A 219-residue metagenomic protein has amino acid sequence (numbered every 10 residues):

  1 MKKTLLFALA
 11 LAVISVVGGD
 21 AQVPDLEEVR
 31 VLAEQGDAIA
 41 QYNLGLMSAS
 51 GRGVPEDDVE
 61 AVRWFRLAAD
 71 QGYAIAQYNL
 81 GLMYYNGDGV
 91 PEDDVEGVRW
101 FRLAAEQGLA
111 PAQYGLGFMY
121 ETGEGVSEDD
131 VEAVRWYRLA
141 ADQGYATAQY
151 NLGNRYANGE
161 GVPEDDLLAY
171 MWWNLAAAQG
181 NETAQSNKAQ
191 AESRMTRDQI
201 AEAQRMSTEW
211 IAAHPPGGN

Functional and structural regions predicted by a protein language model:
A8-S15: Bacterial N-terminal signal peptides
A21-R52, L67: N-terminal segments that cap or nucleate solenoid repeat domains
L26, Y42, R63, Y78 (+7 more regions): TPR/TPR-like alpha-solenoid signature
E34-D37, S50-R52, D57, D70-A74 (+11 more regions): Short helix-capping/linker turns of helical repeat alpha-solenoids
N43-S50, N79-N86, G115-T122, N151-N158 (+1 more regions): Hydrophobic face of amphipathic alpha-helices that form TPR/SEL1-like repeat modules and related alpha-solenoid
M47, A68, M83, A104 (+6 more regions): TPR/TPR-like alpha-solenoid repeats
E182-N219: Terminal, low-structured helical/coil segments at or just beyond the last alpha-helical repeat
